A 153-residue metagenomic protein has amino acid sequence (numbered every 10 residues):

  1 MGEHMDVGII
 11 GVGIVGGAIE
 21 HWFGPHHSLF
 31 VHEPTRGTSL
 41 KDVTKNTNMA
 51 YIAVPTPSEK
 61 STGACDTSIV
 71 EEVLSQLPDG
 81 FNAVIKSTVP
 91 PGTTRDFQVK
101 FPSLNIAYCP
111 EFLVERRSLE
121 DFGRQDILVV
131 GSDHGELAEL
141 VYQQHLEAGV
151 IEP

Functional and structural regions predicted by a protein language model:
G2-K45: NAD(P)+-binding Rossmann beta1-loop-alpha1 motif at the extreme N-terminus of oxidoreductases
I19-E33, V73-D79, D96-P102, Q143-H145: Alpha-helix C-terminal capping segments
P34, K86-T88, V130-H134: Structural motif
G37-K41, P91-R95, G135-L140: Short, charged/polar "capping" segments at the starts of alpha-helices and the immediately preceding loops
K45-N46, D79, R124: Alpha-helix C-terminal capping/helix-to-coil transition sites in glycosyltransferase folds
M49, P57-S118: Rossmann-like NAD(P)(H) cofactor-binding subdomain of soluble oxidoreductases
M49-A53, V129: Structural motif
Q98-A107, V114, S118-P153: Internal alpha-helical scaffold of NAD(P)-dependent oxidoreductase catalytic cores
